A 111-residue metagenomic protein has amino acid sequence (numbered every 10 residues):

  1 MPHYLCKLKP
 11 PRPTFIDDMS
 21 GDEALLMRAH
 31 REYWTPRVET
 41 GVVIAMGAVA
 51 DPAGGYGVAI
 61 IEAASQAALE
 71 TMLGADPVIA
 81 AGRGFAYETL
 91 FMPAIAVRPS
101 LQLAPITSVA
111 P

Functional and structural regions predicted by a protein language model:
M1-P111: Conserved, structured core segments of small domains
